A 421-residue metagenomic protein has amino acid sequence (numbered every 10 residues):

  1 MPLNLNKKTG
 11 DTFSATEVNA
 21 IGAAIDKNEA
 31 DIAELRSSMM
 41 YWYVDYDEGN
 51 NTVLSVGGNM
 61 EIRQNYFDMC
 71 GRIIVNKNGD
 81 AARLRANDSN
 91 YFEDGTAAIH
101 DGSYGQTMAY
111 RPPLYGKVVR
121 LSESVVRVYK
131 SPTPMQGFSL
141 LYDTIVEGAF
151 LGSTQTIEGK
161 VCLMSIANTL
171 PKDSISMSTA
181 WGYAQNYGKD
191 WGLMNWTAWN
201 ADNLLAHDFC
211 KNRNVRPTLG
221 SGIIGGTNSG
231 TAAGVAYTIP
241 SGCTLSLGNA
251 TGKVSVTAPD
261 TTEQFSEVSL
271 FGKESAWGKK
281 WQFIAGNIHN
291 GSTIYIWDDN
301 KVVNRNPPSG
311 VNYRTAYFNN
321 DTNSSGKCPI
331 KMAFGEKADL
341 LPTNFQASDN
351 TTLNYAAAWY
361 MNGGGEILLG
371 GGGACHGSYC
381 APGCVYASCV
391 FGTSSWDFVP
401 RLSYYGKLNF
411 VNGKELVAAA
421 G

Functional and structural regions predicted by a protein language model:
M1-E34: Extracellular "spike/adhesin" assembly and maturation modules and analogous cytosolic coiled-coil scaffolds
S14, Y104-T107, L141-D143, S269-L270 (+4 more regions): Residues that flank catalytic or metal-binding motifs in active/ligand-binding sites
E34-Y110, K117-V118, G421: GGW-centered surface loops in extracellular recognition modules
V44, A198-N200, T218-K253, P259-D260 (+2 more regions): C-terminal, surface-exposed recognition/capping segments
R85-D101, P113, V125-T133, M177-T179 (+1 more regions): Short alpha-helical segments and helix-capping/turn motifs at coil-helix boundaries
A98, G102-G105, Y129-A276: Short aromatic-cysteine micro-motif
K117-E123, T154-G159, S378-Y379, F410-N412: Short, solvent-exposed loop/turn elements at domain surfaces
N290-K301: A short, polar/charged loop-to-alpha-helix boundary motif
